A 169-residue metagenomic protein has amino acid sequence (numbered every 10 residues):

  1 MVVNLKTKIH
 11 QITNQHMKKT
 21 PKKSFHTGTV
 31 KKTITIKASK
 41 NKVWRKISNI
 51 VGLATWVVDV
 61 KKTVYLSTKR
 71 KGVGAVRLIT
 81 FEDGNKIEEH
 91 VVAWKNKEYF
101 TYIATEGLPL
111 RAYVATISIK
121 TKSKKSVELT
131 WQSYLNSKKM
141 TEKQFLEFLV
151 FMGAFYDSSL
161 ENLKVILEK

Functional and structural regions predicted by a protein language model:
L5-S67: Hydrophobic ligand-binding cavity/cleft-lining segments
H16, V58-V60, R70-V73, K97-I103: Short Pro/Gly-enriched beta-strand edge/turn motifs at strand-loop
K18-K22, A75-L78, A104-T105, I117: Short, P/G- and charge-enriched loop/turn segments at secondary-structure junctions
V30-K32, A75-R77, E89, A115 (+1 more regions): Hydrophobic residues positioned within well-ordered beta-strands of beta-sheet architectures
T33-K37, V64, L78-T80, H90 (+1 more regions): Generic structural detector for well-ordered beta-strands
A54, F81-S126, Y134-S137, I166: Hydrophobic-ligand binding "helix-grip"
T63, R77, F100-Y102, L129: Well-ordered beta-strand positions enriched in small/hydrophobic/aromatic, beta-favoring residues
E128, Y134-K169: A conserved amphipathic terminal alpha-helix motif
